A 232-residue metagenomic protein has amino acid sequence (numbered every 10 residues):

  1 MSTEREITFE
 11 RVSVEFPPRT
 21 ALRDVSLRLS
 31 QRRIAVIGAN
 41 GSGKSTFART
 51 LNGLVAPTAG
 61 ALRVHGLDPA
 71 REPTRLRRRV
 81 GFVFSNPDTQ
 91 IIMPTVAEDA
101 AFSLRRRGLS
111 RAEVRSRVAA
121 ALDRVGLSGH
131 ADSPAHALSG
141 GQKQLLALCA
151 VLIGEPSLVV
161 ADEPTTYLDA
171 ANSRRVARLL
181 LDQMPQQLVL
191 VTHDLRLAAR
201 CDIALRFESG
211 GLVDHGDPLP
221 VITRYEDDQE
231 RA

Functional and structural regions predicted by a protein language model:
M1-D24, S30, E72-P73, R111: A short, flexible loop at the N-terminus of ABC-type nucleotide-binding domains that lies
N52: Helix-to-loop junction immediately C-terminal to a conserved catalytic motif
G60-A70, L76: Conserved ABC transporter NBD signature motif
A112-H130: Conserved ABC ATPase "signature" region
P134-L138, Q142: Conserved ABC ATPase signature
V151-L152: ABC ATPase C-loop
V159-E163: Catalytic Walker B motif of ABC-type/P-loop ATPase nucleotide-binding domains
G211-A232: Conserved beta-strand-loop-alpha-helix hinge in the C-terminal portion of ABC ATPase nucleotide-binding domains
